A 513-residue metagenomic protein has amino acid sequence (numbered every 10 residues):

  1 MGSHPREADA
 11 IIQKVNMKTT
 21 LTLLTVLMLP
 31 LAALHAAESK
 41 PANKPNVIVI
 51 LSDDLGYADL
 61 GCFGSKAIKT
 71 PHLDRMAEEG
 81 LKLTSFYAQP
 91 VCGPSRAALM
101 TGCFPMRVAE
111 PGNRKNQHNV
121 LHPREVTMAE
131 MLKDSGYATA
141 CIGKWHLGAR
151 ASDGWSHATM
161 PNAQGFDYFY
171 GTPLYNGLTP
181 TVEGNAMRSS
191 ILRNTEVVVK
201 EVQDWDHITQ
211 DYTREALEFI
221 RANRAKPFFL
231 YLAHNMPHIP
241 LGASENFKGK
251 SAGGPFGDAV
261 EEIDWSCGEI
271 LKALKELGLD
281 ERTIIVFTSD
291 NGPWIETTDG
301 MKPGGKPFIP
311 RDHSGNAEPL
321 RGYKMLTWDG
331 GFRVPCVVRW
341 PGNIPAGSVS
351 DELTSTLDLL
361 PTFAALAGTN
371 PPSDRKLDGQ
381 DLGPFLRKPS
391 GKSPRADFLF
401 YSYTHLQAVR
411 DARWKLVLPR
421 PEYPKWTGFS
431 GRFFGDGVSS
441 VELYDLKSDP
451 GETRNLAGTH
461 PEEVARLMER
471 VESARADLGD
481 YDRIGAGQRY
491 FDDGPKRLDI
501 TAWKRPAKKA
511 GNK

Functional and structural regions predicted by a protein language model:
H4-N16: Short, Lys/Arg-enriched N-terminal segments with co-localized hydrophobic residues within the first ~10-30 amino acids
K18-M28, L34-E442, L446, P450-E469 (+3 more regions): Formylglycine-dependent sulfatase
